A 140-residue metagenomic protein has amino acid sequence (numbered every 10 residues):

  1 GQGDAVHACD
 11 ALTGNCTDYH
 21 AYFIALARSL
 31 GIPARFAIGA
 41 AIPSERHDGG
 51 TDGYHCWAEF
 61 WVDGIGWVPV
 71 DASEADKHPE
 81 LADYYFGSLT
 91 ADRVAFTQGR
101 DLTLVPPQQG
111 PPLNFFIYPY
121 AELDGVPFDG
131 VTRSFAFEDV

Functional and structural regions predicted by a protein language model:
G1-G14: Short, conserved helix/loop micro-motifs enriched in His/Cys and acidic residues
A11, E59, S88, P127-D129: Alpha-helical protein-protein interaction elements
N15-Y19: Long, well-ordered mid-to-C-terminal structural blocks that present hydrophobic/aromatic surfaces
A21-Q109: Hydrophobic/aromatic-rich core segments of domains that either
G64-V68, F96-V140: N-terminal accessory/pre-domain segments preceding catalytic cores
